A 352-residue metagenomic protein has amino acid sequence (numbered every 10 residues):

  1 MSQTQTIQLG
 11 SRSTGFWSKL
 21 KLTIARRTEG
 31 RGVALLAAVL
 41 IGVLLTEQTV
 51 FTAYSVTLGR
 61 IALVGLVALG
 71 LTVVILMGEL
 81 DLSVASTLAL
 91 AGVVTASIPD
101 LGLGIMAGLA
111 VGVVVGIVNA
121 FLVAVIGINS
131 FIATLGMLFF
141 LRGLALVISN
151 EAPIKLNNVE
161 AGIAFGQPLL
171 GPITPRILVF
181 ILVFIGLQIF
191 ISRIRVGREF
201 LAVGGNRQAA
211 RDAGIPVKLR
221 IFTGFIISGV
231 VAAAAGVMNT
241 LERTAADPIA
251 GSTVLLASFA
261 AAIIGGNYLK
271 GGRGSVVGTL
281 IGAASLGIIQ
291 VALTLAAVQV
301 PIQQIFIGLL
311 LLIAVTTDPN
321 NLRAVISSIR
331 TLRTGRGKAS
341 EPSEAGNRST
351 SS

Functional and structural regions predicted by a protein language model:
M1-L40, G205, R211-L219, L293-S352: Cytosolic-side transmembrane-helix boundaries in multi-pass membrane proteins
K19-T23, M77-L80, V114-L156, I173 (+4 more regions): Short loop segments and helix-boundary regions at transmembrane helix junctions of multi-pass inner-membrane proteins
E29-V33, T57, V64-G65, S86-L90 (+7 more regions): Hydrophobic alpha-helical transmembrane segments
L36-L101, F121-I128, A262, G266-V276 (+1 more regions): Single transmembrane alpha-helix segments in multi-pass membrane proteins
L36-V50, I75-M77, A145-P153, I189-R195 (+1 more regions): Structural signal for alpha-helical transmembrane segments and their membrane-water exit/capping regions in multi-pass
G104-G108, V114-N119, V123, P172-A246: Helix-loop-helix "hairpin" substructures at the membrane interface of multi-pass membrane proteins
I126, S130-R193, R220-T223, E242-G251 (+1 more regions): Transmembrane helix-bundle core of multi-pass membrane transporters and related energy-transducing complexes
A232, E242-G308: Transmembrane alpha-helical segments in multi-pass inner-membrane proteins
